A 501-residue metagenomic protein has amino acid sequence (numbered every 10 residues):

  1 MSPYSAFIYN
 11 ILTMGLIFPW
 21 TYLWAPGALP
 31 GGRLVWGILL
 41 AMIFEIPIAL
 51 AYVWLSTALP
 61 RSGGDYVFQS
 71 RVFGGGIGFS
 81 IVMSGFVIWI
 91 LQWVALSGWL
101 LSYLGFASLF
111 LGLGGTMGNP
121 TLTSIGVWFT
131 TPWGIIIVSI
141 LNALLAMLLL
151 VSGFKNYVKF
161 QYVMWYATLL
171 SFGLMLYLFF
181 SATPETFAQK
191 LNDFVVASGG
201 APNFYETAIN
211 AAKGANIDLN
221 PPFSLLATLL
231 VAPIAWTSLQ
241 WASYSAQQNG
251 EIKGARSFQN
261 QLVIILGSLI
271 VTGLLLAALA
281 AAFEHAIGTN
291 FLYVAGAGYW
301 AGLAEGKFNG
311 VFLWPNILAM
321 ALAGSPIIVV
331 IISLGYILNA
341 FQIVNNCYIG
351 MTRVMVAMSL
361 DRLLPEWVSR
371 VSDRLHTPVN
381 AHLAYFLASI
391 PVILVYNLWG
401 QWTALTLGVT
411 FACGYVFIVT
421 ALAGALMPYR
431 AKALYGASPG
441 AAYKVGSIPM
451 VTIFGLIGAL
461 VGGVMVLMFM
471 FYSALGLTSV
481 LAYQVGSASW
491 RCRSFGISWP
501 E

Functional and structural regions predicted by a protein language model:
M1, W133-I137, I252-L274, V356-L398 (+2 more regions): Loop-to-transmembrane helix boundary motifs in multi-pass membrane proteins
M1-V35, E45-L50, F194-G200, P500-E501: Membrane-interface "cap" regions at the ends of multi-pass membrane proteins
S2-T21, V138-L145, G199-A286, P326-Y348 (+1 more regions): Hydrophobic, membrane-embedded alpha-helices of multi-pass small-molecule transporters
P26, I46-W54, A58-A143, L148 (+2 more regions): Hydrophobic transmembrane alpha-helices that form the core helical bundles of multi-pass secondary transporters
W36, T168-S171, M175-Y177, A182-T183 (+2 more regions): A generic transmembrane alpha-helix motif of multi-pass inner-membrane proteins
V67-G74, L111-G112, G199-D218, I264-V344 (+1 more regions): TM-loop-TM module centered on a large, flexible mid-protein loop between adjacent transmembrane helices in multi-pass
T131-G134, V163, V371-H376, F417-A474 (+1 more regions): C-terminal membrane-solvent junction of multi-pass transporters and transport-like membrane proteins
G134-G200, Q240-S243, I264-I270, T406-V419 (+1 more regions): Membrane-interface loop-to-helix entry segments
